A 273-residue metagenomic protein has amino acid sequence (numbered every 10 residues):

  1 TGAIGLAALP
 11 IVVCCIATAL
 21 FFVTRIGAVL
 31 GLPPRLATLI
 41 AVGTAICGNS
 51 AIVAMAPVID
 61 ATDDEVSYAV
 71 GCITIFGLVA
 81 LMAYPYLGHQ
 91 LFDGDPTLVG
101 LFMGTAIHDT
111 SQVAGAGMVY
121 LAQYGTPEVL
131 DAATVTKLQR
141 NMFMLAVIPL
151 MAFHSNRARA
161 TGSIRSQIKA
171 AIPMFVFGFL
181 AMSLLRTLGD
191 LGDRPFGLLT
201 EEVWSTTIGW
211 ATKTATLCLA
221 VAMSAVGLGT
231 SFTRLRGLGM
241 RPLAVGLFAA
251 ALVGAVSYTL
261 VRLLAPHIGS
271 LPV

Functional and structural regions predicted by a protein language model:
T1-I4, F21, M151-A152, F177-L191 (+1 more regions): Hydrophobic transmembrane alpha-helices of secondary-active transporters and Na+-translocating membrane complexes
T1-R25, S67-V79, G209-K213, R234-R262 (+1 more regions): Entry/N-cap segments of selected transmembrane alpha helices and their immediately preceding amphipathic helices
G5-P10, L32-G43, D63-G71, G94-A106 (+5 more regions): The feature identifies polytopic integral membrane transport proteins across all domains of life
A19, V23, A80, Y84 (+7 more regions): Alpha-helical transmembrane segments of multipass membrane proteins
I26-L32, A83-A106, T136-S163, T259-P272: Juxtamembrane and boundary regions of transmembrane helices in multi-pass small-molecule transporters and channels
P34-A80, L98-A122, T214: Alpha-helical membrane segments and immediately flanking helix-loop junctions that form or couple to the substrate/ion
E128-Q139, T161-A181, T207: Membrane-water interface at loop-to-transmembrane-helix junctions
H154-S166, L198-V203, V226-M240: Alpha-helical transmembrane segments
